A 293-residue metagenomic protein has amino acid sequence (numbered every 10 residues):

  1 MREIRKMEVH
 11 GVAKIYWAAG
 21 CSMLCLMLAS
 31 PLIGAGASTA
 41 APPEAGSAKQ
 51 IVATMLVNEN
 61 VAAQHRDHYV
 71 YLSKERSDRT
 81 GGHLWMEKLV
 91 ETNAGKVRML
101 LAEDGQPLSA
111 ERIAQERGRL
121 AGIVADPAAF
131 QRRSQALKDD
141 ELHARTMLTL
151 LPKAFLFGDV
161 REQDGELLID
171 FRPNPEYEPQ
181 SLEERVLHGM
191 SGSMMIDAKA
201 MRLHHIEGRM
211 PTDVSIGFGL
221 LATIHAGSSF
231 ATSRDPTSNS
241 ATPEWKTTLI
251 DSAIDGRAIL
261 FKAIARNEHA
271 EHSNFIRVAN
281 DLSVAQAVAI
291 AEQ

Functional and structural regions predicted by a protein language model:
M1-Y16: N-terminal secretory signal peptides that target proteins for export/translocation
G11, G20, G34-G36: Residue-identity detector for glycine
A13, A19, S134-A136: Intrinsic structural disorder/low-complexity segments
A18-P31: Bacterial N-terminal signal peptides
G36-S191, K199-H204, R209-S228, S233-S240 (+2 more regions): Structured extracytoplasmic
